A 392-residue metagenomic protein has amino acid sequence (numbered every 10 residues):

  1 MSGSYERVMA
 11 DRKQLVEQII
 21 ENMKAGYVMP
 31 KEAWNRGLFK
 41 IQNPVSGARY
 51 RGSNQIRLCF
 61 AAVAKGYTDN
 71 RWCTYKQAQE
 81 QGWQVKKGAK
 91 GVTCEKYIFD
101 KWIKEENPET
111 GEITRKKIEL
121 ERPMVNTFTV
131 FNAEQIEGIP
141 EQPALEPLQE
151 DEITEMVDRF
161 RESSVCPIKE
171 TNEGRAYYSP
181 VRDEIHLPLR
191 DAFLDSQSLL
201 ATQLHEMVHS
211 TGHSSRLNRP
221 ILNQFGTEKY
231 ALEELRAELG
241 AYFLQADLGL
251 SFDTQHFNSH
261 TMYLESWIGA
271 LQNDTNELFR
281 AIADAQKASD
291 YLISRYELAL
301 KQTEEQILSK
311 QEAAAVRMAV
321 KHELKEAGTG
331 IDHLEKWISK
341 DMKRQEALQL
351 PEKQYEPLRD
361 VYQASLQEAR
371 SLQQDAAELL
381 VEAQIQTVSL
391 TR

Functional and structural regions predicted by a protein language model:
M1, A299-T391: Gram-negative host-targeted secretion-system effectors, predominantly Type III and Type IV, recognized via long
M1-I307, L390: N-terminal accessory/interface modules of nucleic-acid-binding and processing proteins
